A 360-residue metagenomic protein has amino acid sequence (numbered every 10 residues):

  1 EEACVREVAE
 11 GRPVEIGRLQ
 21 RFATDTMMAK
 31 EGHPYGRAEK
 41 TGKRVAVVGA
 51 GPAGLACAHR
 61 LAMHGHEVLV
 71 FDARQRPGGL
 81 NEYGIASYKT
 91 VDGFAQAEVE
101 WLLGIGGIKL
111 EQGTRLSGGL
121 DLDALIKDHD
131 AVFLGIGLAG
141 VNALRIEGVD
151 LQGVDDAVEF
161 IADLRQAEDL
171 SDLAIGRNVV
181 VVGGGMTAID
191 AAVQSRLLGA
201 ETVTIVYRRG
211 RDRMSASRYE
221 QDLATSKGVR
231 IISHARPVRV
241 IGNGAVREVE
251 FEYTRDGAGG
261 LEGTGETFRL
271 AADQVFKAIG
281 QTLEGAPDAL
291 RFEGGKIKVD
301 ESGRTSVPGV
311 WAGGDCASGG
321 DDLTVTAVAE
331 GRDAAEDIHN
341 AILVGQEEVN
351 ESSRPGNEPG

Functional and structural regions predicted by a protein language model:
E1-A23, L69, A73-R76, G107-I108: Iron-sulfur cluster-binding cysteine motifs and their immediate structural context in ferredoxin-like electron-transfer
A23-E39, E100-G113, G118, V141-L198 (+1 more regions): Glycine-rich dinucleotide-binding loop and its adjacent helix/turn
E39-K40, R44-V48, Q96-E147, R239-E250 (+2 more regions): Feature captures the FAD/FMN-dependent oxidoreductase FAD-binding
K43-L69, T187-R196: N-terminal Rossmann-like FAD-binding beta1-loop-alpha1 element of flavoenzymes
G51-P52, R76, G185-T187, A317: Residue-level detector of alpha-helix initiation sites
E67-V70, R74-G104, I108-Q112, A192-R239 (+1 more regions): Rossmann-like dinucleotide-binding cores of NAD(P)H-dependent redox enzymes
D150-G176, G259-D322, D337: FAD-site-proximal beta/loop scaffold in flavoenzymes
A191, C316-G345: A conserved FAD-binding loop/helix module that cradles the flavin
